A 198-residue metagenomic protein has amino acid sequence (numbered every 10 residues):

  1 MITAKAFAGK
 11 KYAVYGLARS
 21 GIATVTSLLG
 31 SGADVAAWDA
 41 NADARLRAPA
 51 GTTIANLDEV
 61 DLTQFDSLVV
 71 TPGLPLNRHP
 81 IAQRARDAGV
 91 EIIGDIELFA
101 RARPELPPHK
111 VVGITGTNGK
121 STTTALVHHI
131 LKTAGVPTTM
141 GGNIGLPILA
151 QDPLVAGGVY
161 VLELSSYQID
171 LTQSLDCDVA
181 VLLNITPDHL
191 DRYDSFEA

Functional and structural regions predicted by a protein language model:
M1-G94, L98: N-terminal leader/targeting and accessory segments in enzymes
L29, T63, P72, L76-A198: Phosphate-binding loop of NTP-binding sites
